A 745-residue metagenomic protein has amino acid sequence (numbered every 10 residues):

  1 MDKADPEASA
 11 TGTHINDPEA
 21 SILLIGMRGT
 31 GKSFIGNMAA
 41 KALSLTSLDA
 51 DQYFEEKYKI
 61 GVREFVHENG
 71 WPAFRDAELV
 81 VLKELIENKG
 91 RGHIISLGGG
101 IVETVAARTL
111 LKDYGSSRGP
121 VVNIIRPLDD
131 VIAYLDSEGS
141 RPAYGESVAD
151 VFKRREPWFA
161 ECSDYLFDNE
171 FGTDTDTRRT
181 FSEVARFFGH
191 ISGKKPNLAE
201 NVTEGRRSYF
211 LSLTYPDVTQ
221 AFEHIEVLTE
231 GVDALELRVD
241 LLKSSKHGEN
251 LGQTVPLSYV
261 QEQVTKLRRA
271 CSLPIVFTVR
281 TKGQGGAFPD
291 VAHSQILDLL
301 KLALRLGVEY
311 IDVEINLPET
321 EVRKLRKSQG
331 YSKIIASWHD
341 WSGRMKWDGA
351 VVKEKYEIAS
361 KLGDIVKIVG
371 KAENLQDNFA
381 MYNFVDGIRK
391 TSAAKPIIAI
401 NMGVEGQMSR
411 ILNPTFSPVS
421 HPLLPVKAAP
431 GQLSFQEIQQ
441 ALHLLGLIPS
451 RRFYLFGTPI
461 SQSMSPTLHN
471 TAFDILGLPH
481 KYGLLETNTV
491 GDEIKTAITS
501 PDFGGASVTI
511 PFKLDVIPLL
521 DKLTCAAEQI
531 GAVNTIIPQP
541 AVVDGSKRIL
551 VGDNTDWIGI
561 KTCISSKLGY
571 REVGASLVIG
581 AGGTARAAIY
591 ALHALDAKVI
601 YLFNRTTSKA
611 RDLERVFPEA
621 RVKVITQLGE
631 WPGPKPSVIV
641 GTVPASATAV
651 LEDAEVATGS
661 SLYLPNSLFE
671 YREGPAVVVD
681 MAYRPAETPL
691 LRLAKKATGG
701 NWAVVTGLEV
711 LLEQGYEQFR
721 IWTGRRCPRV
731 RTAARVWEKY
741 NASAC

Functional and structural regions predicted by a protein language model:
D2-P18, M38, A42, P120 (+2 more regions): NTP-dependent small-molecule kinase module
G26-R28, R452-I460, R548, N554-W557 (+4 more regions): Glycine-rich adenosine-cofactor-binding loop
D49-L110: ATP-dependent small-molecule kinase phosphotransfer cores that center on conserved nucleotide phosphate-binding segments
S116-W158: A glycine- and Lys/Arg-enriched "phosphate-lid" helix/loop adjacent to the NTP-binding pocket of small-molecule kinases
S212-T214, A234-L242, T278-R280, A292 (+4 more regions): Catalytic beta/alpha-barrel core
N316-R451: Catalytic alpha/beta core domains of metabolic enzymes, predominantly
S450-G569: Phosphate/diphosphate ligand-binding glycine-rich loop within oxidoreductases
A541, V656-R735: Rossmann-fold NAD(P)-binding glycine/threonine-rich loop
